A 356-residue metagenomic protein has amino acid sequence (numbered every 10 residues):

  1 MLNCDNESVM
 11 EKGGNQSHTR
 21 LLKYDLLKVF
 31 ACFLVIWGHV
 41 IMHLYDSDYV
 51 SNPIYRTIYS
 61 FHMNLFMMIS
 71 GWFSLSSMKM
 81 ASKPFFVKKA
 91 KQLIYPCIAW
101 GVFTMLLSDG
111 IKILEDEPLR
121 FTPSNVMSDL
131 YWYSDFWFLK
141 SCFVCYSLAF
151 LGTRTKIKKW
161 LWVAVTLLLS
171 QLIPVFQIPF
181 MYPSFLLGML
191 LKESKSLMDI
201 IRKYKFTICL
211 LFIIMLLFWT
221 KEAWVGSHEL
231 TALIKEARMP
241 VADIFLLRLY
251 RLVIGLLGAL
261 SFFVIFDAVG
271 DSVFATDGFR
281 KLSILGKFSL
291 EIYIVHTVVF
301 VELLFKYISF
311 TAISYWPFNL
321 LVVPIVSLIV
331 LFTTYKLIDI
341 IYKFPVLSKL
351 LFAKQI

Functional and structural regions predicted by a protein language model:
L2-I356: Alpha-helical transmembrane segments and their immediate juxtamembrane cytosolic regions
